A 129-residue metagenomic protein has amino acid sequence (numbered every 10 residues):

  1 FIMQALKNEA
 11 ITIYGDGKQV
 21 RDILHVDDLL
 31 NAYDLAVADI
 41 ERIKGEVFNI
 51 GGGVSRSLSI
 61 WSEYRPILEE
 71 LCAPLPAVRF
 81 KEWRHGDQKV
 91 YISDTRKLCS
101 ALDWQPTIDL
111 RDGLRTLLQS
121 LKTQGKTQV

Functional and structural regions predicted by a protein language model:
M3-V129: C-terminal substrate-binding subdomain of Rossmann-fold SDR/epimerase-dehydratase oxidoreductases
